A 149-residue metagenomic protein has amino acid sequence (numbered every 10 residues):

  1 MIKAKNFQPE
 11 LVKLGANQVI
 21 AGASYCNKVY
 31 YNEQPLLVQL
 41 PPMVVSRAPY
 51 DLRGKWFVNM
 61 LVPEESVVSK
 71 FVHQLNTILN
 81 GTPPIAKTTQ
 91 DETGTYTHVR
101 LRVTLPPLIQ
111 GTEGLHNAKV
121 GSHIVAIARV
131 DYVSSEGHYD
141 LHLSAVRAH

Functional and structural regions predicted by a protein language model:
M1-R100: OB-fold ssDNA-binding interfaces and closely related basic DNA-contact patches used across DNA replication/repair
G94-A148: Extended serine/threonine-enriched, polar tracts that run as long, contiguous segments within proteins
